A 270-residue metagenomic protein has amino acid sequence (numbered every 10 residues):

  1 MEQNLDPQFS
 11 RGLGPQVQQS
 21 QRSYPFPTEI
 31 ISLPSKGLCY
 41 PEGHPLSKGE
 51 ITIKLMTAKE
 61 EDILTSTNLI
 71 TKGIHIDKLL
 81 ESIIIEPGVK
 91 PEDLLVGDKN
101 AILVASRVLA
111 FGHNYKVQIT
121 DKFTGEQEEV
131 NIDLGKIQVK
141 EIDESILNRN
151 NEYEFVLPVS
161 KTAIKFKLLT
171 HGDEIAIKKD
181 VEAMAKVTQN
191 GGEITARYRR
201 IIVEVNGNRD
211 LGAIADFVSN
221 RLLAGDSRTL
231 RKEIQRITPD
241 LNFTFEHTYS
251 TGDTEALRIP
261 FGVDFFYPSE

Functional and structural regions predicted by a protein language model:
M1-E270: Long C-terminal interaction/binding lobes of large macromolecular proteins
